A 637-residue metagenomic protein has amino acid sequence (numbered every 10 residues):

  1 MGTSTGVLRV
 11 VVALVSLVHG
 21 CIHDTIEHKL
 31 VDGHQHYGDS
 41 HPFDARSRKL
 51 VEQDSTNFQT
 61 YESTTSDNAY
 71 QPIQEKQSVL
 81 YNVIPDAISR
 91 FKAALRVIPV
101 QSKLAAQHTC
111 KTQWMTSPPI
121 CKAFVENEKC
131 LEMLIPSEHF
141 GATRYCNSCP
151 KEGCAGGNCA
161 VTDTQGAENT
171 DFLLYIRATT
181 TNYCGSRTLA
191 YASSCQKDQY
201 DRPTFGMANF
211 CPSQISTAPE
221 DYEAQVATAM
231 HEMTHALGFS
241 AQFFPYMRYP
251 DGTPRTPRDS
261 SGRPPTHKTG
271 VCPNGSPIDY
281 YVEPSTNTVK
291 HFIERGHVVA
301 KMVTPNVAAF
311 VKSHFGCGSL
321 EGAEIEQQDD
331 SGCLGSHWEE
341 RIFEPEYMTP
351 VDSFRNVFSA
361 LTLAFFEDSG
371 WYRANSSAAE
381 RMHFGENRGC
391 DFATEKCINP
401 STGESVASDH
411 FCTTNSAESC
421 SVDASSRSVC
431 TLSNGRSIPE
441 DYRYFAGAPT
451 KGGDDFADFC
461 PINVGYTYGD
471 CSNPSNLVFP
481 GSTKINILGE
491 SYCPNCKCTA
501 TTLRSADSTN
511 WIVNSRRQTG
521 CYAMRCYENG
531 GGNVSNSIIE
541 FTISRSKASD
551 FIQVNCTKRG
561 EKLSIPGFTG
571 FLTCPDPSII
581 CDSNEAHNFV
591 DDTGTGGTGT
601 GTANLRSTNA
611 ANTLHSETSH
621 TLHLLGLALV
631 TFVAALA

Functional and structural regions predicted by a protein language model:
G2-G20, T228, H623-A635: Cleavable N-terminal signal peptides of Sec/SRP-targeted secreted and luminal proteins
V10-V11, L30, H36, F210 (+2 more regions): Compositionally biased, intrinsically disordered low-complexity segments enriched in polar/proline residues
L14, V51-Q53, H139, A611 (+1 more regions): Intrinsically disordered, low-complexity segments enriched in polar/charged small residues
L17-T228, A236-G601: Extracellular zinc-dependent metalloprotease catalytic-domain scaffold
N588-F589, R606-T608, V633: Acidic pyrophosphate-coordinating catalytic loop
T595-L624: C-terminal GPI-anchoring signal of eukaryotic secretory precursors
